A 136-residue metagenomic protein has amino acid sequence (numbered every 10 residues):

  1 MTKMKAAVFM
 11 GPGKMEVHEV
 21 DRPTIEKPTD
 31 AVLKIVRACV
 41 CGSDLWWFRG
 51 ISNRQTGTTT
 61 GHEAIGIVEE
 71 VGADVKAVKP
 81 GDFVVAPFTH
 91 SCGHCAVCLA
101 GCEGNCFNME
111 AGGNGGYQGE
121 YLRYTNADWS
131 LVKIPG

Functional and structural regions predicted by a protein language model:
T2-A7: Short structural boundary motif marking the start of a folded domain
M10, R22-P23, Q55-G61, E110-G116 (+1 more regions): Short Gly/Pro-enriched turn/cap motifs at secondary-structure boundaries
M10-K14, A38-C39: Short polar catalytic/cofactor-binding loops
P12-G13, E69-D74, N126-D128: Short loop segments at secondary-structure junctions
K14-D21: Short glycine/threonine/proline-enriched tight-turn/helix- or strand-capping micro-motif at secondary-structure
D21-C39, F48-A96, P135: Glycine-rich beta-strand-centered segment in the early N-terminal region that forms part of a ligand/cofactor-binding
C92-G136: NAD(P)H dinucleotide-binding glycine-rich loop of Rossmann-like/cofactor-binding domains, especially the beta1-alpha1
